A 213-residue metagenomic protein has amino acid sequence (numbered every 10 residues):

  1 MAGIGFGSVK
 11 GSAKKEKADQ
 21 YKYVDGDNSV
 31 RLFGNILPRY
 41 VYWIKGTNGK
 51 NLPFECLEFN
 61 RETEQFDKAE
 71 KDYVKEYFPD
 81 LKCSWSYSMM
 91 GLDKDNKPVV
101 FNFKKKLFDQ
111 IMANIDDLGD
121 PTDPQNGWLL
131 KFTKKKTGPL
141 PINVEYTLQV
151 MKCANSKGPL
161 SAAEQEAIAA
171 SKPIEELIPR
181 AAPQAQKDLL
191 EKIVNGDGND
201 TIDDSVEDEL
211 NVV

Functional and structural regions predicted by a protein language model:
M1-P121, P179-K192, G196-D197, T201 (+2 more regions): OB-fold ssDNA-binding interfaces and closely related basic DNA-contact patches used across DNA replication/repair
N114-D203: Helix-rich interaction surfaces within compact, conserved domain-sized segments that mediate assembly or partner
